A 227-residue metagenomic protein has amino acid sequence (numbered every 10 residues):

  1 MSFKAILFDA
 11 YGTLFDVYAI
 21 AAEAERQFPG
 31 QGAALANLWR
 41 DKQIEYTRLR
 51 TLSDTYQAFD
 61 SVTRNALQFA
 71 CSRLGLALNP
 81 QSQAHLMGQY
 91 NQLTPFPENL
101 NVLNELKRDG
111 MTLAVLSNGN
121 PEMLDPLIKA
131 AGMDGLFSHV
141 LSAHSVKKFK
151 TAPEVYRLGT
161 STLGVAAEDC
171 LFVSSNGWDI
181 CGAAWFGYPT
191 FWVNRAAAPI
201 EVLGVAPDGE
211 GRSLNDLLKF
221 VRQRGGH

Functional and structural regions predicted by a protein language model:
M1-I44: Active-site neighborhood of HAD-like aspartate-dependent phosphohydrolases
S2-F3, N104, L116, N120-P121 (+1 more regions): Asp-based, Mg2+/Mn2+-dependent phosphohydrolase catalytic module
I20, L35, S82, M133-L136: Hydrophobic side chains within well-formed alpha-helices
A21, A36, R40, D60-Q68 (+1 more regions): An amphipathic alpha-helix signature
F28-G32, R73-L78, R108-D109, G132-L136 (+1 more regions): Short helix-capping segments at alpha-helix termini
A33, T47-A84: A metal-dependent, Asp-based hydrolase signature
D60-S61, L78-V115, D125, P153: Short, acidic loop-to-helix structural element flanking the phosphoryl-transfer center in phosphate-processing enzymes
